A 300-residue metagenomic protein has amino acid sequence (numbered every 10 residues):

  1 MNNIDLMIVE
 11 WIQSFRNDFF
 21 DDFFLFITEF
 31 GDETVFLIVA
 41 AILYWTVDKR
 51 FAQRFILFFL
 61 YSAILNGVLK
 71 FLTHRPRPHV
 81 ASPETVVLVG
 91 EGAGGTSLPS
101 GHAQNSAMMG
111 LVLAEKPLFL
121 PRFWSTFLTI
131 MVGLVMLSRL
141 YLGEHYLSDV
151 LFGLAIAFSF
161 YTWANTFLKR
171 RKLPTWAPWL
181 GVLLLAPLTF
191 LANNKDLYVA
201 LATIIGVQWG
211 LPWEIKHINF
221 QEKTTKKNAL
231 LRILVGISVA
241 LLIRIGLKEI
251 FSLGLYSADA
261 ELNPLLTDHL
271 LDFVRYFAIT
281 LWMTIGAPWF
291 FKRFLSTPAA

Functional and structural regions predicted by a protein language model:
M1-V35, N66-G95, K223-N228, R232-V235 (+1 more regions): N-terminal transmembrane-helix/juxtamembrane module of multi-pass inner/ER membrane proteins
E10, A52-Q53: Short, contiguous strand/loop micro-motifs
F20, V35, R50, F58-S62 (+1 more regions): Generic structural signal for well-ordered secondary structure
V39-A40, W45-T46, Q53, A63 (+2 more regions): Membrane-embedded catalytic cores of phosphoryl/pyrophosphoryl-handling enzymes
R54, F58-L72: N-terminal signal-anchor transmembrane alpha helix
